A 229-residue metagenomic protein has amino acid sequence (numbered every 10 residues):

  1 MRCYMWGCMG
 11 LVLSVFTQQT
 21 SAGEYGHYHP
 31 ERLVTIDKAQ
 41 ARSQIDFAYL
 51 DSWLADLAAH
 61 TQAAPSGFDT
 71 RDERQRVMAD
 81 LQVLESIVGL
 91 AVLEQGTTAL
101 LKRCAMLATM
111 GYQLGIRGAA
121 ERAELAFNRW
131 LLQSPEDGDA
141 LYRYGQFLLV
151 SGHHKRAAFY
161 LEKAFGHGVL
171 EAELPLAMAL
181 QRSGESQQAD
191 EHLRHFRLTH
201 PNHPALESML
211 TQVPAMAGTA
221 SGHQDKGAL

Functional and structural regions predicted by a protein language model:
G7-V15: Bacterial N-terminal signal peptides
T17-Q19: N-terminal signal peptide c-region/cleavage motif recognized by signal peptidases
E31-I45, Q188-L229: Terminal, low-structured helical/coil segments at or just beyond the last alpha-helical repeat
A41-F68, Q95-Q113: Amphipathic alpha-helical repeat scaffolds of TPR domains
E73-G115: Mid-chain, structured segments of secreted extracytoplasmic proteins
T98-P175: Alpha-helical adaptor scaffolds
M110, V150, R182-S183, A215-T219: Register position in tetratricopeptide repeats
